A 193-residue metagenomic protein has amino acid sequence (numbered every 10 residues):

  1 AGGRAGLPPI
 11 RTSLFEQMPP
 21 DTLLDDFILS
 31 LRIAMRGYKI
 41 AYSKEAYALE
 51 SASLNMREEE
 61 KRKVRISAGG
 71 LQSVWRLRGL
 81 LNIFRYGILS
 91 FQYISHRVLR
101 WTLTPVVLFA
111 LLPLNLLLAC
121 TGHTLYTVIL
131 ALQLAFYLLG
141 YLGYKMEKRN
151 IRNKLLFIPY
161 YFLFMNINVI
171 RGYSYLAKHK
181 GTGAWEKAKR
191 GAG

Functional and structural regions predicted by a protein language model:
A1-T22, Y161: Long helical/loop segments within the catalytic core of UDP-sugar-dependent glycosyltransferases, especially the large
G6-I10, K39, S73-R76, L108 (+2 more regions): Amphipathic, well-ordered alpha-helical segments in soluble domains
T12, E45, K187: Active-site donor-binding loop signature of nucleotide-sugar glycosyltransferases
S13, K61, F164: Short alpha-helical basic/polar micro-motif
M18, A48, W185: Short clusters of hydrophobic/aromatic residues that line enzyme substrate/ligand-binding pockets
D21-D25, S30-H96, I167-Y175: Catalytic donor/gating beta->alpha subdomain of glycosyltransferases that bind UDP-sugars
G37, A184-G193: Membrane-proximal intrinsically disordered regions of secretory-pathway and membrane-system proteins
E50, R100-K180: Membrane-embedded multi-pass helical conduit in multi-pass membrane proteins, especially envelope-biosynthetic
